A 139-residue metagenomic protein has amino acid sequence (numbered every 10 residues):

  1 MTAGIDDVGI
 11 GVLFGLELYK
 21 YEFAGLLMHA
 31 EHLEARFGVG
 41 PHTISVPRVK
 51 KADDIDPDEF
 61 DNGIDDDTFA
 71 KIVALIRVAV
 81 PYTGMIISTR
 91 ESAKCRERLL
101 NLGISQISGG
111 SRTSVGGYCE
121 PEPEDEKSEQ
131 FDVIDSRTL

Functional and structural regions predicted by a protein language model:
M1-V12: Radical SAM/AdoMet-radical enzyme domain recognition
G11-L13, P57-D58: Glycine- and acidic
V12-G15, V49: Short linear capping/connector segments at secondary-structure termini
F14-E22: Canonical radical SAM enzyme core domain
A24, A35-L139: Auxiliary Fe-S-binding modules of radical SAM enzymes
G25-H29: Alpha-helical scaffold elements adjacent to nucleotide-binding pockets in ATP/GTP-utilizing enzyme cores
H32: Conserved binding/catalytic microenvironments
